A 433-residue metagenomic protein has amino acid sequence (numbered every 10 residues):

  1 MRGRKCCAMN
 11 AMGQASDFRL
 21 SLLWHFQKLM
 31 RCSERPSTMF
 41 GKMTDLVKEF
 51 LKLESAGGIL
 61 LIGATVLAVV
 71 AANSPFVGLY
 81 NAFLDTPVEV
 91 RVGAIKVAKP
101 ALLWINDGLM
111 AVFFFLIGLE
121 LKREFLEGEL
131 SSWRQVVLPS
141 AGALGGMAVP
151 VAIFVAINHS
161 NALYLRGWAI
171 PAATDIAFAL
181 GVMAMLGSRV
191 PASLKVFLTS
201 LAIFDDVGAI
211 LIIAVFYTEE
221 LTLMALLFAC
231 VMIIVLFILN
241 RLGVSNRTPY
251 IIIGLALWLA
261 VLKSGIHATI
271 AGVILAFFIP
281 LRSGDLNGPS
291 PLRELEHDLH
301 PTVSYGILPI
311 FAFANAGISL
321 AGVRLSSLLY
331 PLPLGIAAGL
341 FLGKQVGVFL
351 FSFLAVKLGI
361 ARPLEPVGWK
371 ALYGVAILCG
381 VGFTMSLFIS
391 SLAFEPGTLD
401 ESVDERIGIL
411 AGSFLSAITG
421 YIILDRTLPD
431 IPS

Functional and structural regions predicted by a protein language model:
F40-L53, V70, T86, L242 (+4 more regions): Predominantly late transmembrane helices and immediately cytosolic-facing juxtamembrane segments
L60-N73, F113-L119, V149-F154, M232-F237 (+4 more regions): Hydrophobic core segments of alpha-helical transmembrane domains in multi-pass membrane transport and ion-translocation
A71-A82, K99-L102, L116-S132, P150-A169: Transmembrane alpha-helix boundary signature
L103-F114, L163-A177, T218-C230, H267-V273 (+1 more regions): Structural signature of hydrophobic alpha-helical transmembrane segments
E120, V149-P150, P171-F197, F204-L211 (+3 more regions): Short helical (or helix-break) motifs at transmembrane helix termini and adjacent helical loops in multi-pass membrane
E124-V151, T222-V231, L320-V346, W369-A376 (+1 more regions): Entry/N-cap segments of selected transmembrane alpha helices and their immediately preceding amphipathic helices
S132-A141, N161-A173, V190-S200, L329-A338 (+2 more regions): The feature identifies polytopic integral membrane transport proteins across all domains of life
M183-P280: Functional cores that coordinate and move charged inorganic groups
